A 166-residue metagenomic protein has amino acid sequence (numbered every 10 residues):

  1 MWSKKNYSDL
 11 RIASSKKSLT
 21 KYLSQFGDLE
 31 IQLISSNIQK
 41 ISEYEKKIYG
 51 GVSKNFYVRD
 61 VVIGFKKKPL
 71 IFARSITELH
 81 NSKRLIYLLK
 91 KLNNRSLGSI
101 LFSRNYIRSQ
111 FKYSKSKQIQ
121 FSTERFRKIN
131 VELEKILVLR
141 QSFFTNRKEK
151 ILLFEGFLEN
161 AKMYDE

Functional and structural regions predicted by a protein language model:
M1-E166: Composition-driven recognition of glycine/serine/threonine/acidic- and proline-rich low-complexity segments and repeats
